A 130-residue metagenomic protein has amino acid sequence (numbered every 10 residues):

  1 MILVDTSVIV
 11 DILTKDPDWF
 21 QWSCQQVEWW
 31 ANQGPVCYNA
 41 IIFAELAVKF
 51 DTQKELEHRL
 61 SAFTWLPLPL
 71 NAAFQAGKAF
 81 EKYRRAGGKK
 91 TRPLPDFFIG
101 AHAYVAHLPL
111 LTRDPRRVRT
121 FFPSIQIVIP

Functional and structural regions predicted by a protein language model:
M1, G100, Y104-P130: Acidic, PIN/NYN-like endoribonuclease modules and their adjacent C-terminal/linker elements
M1-Y38, A47-H58, V128: Short, well-structured N-terminal submotif of metal-dependent ribonuclease cores
D5, Y38-N39, R92-P93, D114-P115: Histidine- and aromatic-rich ligand-binding microenvironments
V8, I42, A72, F98-I99 (+1 more regions): Alpha-helix capping/helix-boundary segments
N32-Q33, A62-F63, A86, A106 (+1 more regions): Structured helix-beta-strand junction loops
E45-L46, Q75, T120-F121: Phosphate- and divalent-cation-binding pockets in alpha/beta enzyme and binding domains that engage nucleotide-derived
D51-N71: Active-site-proximal, substrate-binding regions of enzyme catalytic domains and RNA-binding/basic surfaces
W65-P109, R113: Active-site neighborhoods of divalent-metal-dependent phosphate/nucleic-acid chemistry enzymes
